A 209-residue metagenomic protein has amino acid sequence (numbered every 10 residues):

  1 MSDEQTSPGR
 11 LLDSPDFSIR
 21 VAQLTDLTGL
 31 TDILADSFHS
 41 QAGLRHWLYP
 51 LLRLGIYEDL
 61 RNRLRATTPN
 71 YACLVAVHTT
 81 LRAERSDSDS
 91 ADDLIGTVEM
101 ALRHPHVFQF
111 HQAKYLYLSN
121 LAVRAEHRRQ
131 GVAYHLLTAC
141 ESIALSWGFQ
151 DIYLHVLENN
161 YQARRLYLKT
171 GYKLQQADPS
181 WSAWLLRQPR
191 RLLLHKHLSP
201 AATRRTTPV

Functional and structural regions predicted by a protein language model:
S2-P15, V21-E126, L137-A139, I143 (+2 more regions): Acetyl-CoA-dependent GNAT
T28, Q130, L192: Glycine-centered loop/turn positions within well-structured domains that cap or flank conserved ligand/cofactor-binding
L118-N120, R124-T138, L145-W147, E158-R165 (+1 more regions): Conserved glycine-rich acetyl-CoA-binding loop
Q150-Y153, L157-R164, L168-V209: C-terminal "cap" of GNAT-fold acetyltransferases
